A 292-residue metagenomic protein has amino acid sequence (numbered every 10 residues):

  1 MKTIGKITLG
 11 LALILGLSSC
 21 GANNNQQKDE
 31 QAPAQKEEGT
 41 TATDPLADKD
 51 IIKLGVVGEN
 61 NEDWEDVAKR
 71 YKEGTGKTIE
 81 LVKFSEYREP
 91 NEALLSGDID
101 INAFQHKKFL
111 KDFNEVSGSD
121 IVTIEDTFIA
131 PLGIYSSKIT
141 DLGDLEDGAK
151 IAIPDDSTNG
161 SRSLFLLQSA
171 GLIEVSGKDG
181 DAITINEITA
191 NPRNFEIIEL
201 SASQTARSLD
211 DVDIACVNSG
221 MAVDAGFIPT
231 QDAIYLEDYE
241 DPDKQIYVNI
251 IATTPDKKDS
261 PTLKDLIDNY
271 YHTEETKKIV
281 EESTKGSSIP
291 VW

Functional and structural regions predicted by a protein language model:
L15-S19: C-terminal motif of bacterial Sec signal peptides marking the signal peptidase cleavage site
N25-K53, K72-E73, D141-G148: Immediate post-signal peptide segment of exported/extracytoplasmic ligand-binding proteins
I51-K83, E89, A93: Short, polar/charged alpha-helical segment
L81-E92, G180-R207: Short helix-initiation/N-cap motifs at beta->coil->alpha
D112-I124, K138-I139, D211, C216 (+1 more regions): Ligand-binding "clamshell"
I124-I173, K277: A conserved helix-loop-strand patch within extracytoplasmic ligand-binding domains of the periplasmic binding
P131-L142, Y247-S260: A bilobed periplasmic-binding-protein/Venus flytrap-type ligand-binding module shared by bacterial periplasmic
N159-Q168, Y270-V291: Periplasmic-binding protein-like
